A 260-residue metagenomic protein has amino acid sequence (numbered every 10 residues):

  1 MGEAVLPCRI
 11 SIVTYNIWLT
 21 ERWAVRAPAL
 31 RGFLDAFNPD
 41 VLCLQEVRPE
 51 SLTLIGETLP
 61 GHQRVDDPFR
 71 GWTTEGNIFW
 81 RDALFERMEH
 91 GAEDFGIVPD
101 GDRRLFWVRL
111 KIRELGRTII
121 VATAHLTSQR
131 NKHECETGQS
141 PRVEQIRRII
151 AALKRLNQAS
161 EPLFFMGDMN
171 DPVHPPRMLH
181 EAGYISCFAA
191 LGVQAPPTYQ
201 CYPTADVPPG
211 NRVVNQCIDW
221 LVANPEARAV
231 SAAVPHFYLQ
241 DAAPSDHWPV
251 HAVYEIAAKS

Functional and structural regions predicted by a protein language model:
M1-G2, L84, K154-L163, N170-S260: Metal-dependent phosphoester-hydrolase catalytic domains
M1-T58, F69, T73-T74, A257-S260: N-terminal, active-site-proximal structural segment of metallo-dependent hydrolase catalytic domains
G2, V41-S128, A233-P235: Structured beta-strand-rich core segments of catalytic domains in phosphoester-bond hydrolases
I10, D40-V41, I119, P162-F164 (+2 more regions): Short, Asp-centered acidic motifs that coordinate Mg2+ and/or phosphate in catalytic or ligand-binding sites
I12-P28, G96-P99, T127-P141: Acidic/histidine-rich helix-loop elements that form or flank divalent-metal/phosphate-binding sites at the catalytic
Y15-I17, V47, A124-L126, D168-M169 (+1 more regions): Active-site metal-binding loops of divalent metal-dependent hydrolases
L19-R22, P49-T53, W72-T73, Q129-K132 (+3 more regions): Active-site environment of divalent metal-dependent phosphoester hydrolases
K111-R113, T118-A124, G138-G167, M178: His/acidic metal-ligating clusters that form di-metal
